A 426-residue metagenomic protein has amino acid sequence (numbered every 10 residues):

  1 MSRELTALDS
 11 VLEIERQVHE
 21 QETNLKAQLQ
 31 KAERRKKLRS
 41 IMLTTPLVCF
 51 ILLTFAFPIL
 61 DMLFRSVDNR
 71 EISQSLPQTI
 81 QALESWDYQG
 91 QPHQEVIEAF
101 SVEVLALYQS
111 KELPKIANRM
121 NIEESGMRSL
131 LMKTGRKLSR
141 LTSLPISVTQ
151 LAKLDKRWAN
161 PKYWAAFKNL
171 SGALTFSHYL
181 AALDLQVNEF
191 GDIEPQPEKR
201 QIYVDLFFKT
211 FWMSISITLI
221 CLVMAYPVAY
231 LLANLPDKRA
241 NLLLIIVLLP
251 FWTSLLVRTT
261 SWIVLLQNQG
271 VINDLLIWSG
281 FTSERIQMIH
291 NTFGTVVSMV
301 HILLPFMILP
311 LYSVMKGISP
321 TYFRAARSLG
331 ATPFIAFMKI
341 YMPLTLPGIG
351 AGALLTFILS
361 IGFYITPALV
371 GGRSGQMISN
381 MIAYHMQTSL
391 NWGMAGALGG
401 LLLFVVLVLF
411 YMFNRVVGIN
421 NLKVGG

Functional and structural regions predicted by a protein language model:
M1-M42, D61, R65-V204: Membrane-topology segments of multi-pass transport proteins
E4, Y312-F323, R327, G396-G426: C-terminal transmembrane helix and the adjacent membrane-cytosol boundary/short C-terminal tail of inner/organellar
K26-Q30, R258-V300, V370-R373: Membrane-interfacial helix termini and adjacent extracytoplasmic/periplasmic loops of multi-pass transporters
Q28, A32, D61, I217-L248 (+2 more regions): Transmembrane-helix boundary motif in ABC transporter permease subunits
E33-K37, A240-N241, T292-G294, S319 (+1 more regions): Amphipathic cytosolic juxtamembrane alpha-helices at the membrane-cytosol interface of multi-pass membrane transporters
C49, V247, H301, M307-Y312 (+2 more regions): Transmembrane alpha-helices
S75-Q78, A82, A368, R373-N414: Interhelical loop and adjacent transmembrane-helix boundary motif in polytopic membrane transport permeases
R200-L231, M342: Transmembrane alpha-helix signature in integral membrane proteins
